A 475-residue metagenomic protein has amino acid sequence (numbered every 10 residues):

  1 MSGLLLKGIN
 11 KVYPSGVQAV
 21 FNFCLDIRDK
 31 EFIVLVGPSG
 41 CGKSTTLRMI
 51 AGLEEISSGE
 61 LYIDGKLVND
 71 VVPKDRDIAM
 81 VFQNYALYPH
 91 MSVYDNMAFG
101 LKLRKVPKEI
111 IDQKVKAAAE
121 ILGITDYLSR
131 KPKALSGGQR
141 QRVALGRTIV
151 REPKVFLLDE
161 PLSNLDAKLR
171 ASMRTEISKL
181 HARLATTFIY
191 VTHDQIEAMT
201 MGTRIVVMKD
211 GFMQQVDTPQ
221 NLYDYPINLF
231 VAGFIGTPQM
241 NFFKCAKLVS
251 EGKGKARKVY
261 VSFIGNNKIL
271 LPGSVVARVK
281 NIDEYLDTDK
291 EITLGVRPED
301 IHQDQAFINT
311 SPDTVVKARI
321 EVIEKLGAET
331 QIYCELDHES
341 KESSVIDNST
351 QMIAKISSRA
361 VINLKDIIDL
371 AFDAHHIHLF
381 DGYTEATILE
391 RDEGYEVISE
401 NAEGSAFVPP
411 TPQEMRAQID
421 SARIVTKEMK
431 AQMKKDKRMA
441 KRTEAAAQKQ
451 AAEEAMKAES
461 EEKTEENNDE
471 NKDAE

Functional and structural regions predicted by a protein language model:
G16-Q18: Short coil-to-beta microelement around the adenine-binding A-loop and adjacent beta1/P-loop entry of ABC ATPase
V36-P38: The feature captures the beta-strand-to-loop junction immediately N-terminal to the Walker
A51: Helix-to-loop junction immediately C-terminal to a conserved catalytic motif
S57-E60, I110, D210, I377: Conserved coupling/switch loops of ABC nucleotide-binding domains, chiefly the family-specific signature
G59-L67: Conserved ABC transporter NBD signature motif
P73-F234: ABC ATPase nucleotide-binding domains
E251-E475: Non-catalytic connector elements of ABC transporters
